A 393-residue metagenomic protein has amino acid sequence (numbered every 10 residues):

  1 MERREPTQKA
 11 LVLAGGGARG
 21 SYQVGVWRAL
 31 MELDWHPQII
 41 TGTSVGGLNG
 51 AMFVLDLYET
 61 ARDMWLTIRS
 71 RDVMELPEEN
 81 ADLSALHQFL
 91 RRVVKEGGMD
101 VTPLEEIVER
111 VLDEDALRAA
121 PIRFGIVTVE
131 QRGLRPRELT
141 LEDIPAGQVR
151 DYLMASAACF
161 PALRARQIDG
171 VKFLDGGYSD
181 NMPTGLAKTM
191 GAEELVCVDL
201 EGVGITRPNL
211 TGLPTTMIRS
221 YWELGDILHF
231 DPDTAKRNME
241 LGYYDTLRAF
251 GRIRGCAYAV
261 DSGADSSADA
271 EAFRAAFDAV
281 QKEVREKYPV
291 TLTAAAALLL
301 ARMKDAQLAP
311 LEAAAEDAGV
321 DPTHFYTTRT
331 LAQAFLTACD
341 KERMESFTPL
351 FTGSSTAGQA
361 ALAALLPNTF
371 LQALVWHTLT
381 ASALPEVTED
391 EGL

Functional and structural regions predicted by a protein language model:
M1-T43, A51-L393: Patatin-like phospholipase
